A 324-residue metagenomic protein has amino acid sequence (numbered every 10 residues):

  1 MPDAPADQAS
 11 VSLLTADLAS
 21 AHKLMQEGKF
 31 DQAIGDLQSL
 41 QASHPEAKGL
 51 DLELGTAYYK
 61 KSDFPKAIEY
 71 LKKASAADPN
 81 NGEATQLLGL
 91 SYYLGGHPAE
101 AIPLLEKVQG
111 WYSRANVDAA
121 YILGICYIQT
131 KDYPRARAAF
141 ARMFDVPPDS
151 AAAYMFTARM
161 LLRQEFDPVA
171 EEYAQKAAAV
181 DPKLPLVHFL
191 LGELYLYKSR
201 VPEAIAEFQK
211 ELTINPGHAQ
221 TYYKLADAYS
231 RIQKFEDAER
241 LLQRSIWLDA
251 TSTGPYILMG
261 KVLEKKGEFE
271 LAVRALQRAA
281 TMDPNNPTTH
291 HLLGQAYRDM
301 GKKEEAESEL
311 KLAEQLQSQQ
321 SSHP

Functional and structural regions predicted by a protein language model:
P2-A16, W111-A115, Q320: TPR-adjacent "capping" and linker segments in tetratricopeptide-repeat scaffold/adaptor proteins
D3-A6, T288-P324: Terminal, low-structured helical/coil segments at or just beyond the last alpha-helical repeat
L13-A47, T56, K60, I125 (+1 more regions): Alpha-helical segment of the N-proximal tetratricopeptide repeat
L14, K48-G49, G82-E83, A115-D118 (+6 more regions): Helix-start (N-cap) detector for alpha-helical repeat units in TPR-like alpha-solenoids, especially tetratricopeptide
E27-G35, K61-K73, G95-K107, I128-R142 (+5 more regions): Structural signature of tandem alpha-helical TPR/SEL1-like repeats, specifically the intra-repeat loop/turn
S43, A77, G110-Y112, D145-V146 (+5 more regions): Structural marker of alpha-solenoid helical repeat scaffolds
E53, L87, Y121-I122, F156 (+4 more regions): Canonical tetratricopeptide repeat
